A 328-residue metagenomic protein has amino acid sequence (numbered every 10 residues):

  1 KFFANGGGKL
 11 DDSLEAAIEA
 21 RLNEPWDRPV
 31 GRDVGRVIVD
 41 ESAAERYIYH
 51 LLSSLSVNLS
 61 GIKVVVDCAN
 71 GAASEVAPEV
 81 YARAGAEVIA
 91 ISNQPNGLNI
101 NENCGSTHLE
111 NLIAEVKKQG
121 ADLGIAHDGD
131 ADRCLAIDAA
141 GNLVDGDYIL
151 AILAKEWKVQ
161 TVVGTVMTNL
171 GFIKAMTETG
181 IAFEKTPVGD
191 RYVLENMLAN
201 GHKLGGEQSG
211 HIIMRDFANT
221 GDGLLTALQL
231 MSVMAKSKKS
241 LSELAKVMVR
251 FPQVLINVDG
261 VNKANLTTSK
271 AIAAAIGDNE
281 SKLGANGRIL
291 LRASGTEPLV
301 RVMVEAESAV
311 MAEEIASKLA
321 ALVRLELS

Functional and structural regions predicted by a protein language model:
K1-N5, H127-I137, G205: Active-site microenvironments of hydrolase-like enzyme catalytic domains
K1-Q119: Gly/Ser/Thr-enriched, mixed-charge loops and adjacent short helices that form phosphate/oxyanion-binding elements
A4, K9-Y49, S53, A139-Q208 (+1 more regions): Proline/glycine-rich low-complexity loops and linkers
E19, Y49-L52, E75-A82, S92 (+8 more regions): Predominant activation on well-ordered alpha-helical scaffold segments within soluble catalytic domains
G71-V76, G129-C134, F172: Short glycine/serine/threonine-rich phosphate/pyrophosphate-binding segments that cradle anionic phosphate groups
E79, A86-I91, A126-D128, E195-E207: Acidic-glycine-rich active-site phosphate/pyrophosphate-binding loop
L123, V159-S328: Phosphate-binding and adjacent anionic-ligand microenvironments
H127-G129, L143-L150, A218-G221: Short glycine/threonine-rich catalytic loop with a Thr-x-Gly-x-Asp
